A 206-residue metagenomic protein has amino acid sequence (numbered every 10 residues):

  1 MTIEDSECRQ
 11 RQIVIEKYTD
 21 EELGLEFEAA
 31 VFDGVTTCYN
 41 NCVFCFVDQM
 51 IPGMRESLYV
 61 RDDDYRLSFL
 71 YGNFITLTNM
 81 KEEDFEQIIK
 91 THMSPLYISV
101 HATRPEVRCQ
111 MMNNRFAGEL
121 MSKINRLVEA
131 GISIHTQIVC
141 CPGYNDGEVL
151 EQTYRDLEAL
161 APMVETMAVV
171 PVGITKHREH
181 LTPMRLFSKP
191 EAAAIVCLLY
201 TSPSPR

Functional and structural regions predicted by a protein language model:
M1: Conserved PDZ fold ligand-binding element
E4-S6: A generic structural motif
C8-Q10, K17-M163, G173-L198: Conserved Radical SAM active-site core
V170: Alpha/beta-hydrolase-fold catalytic nucleophile elbow
Y200-P205: Conserved small/polar residues in nucleotide/adenosyl-binding loops
